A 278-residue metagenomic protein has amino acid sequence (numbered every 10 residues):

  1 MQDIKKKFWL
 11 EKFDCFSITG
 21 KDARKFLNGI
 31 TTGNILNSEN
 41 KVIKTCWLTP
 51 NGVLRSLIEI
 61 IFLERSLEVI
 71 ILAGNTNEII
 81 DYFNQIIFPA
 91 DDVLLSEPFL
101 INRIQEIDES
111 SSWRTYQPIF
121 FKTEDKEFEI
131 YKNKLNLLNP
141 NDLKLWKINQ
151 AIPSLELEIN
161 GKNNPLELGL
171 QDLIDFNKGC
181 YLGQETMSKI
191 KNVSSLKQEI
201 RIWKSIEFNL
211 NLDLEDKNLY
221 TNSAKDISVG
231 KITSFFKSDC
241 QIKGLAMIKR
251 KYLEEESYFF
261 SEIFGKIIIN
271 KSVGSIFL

Functional and structural regions predicted by a protein language model:
M1-L57, I61-F62: Acidic, proline/glycine-enriched N-terminal capping motif
K6-S17, E59-P153: Acidic, low-complexity central loop/insert segments
F8, I61, C180-Y181, F236: Well-ordered beta-strand positions
K21, I71-G74, I107, T123-E124 (+3 more regions): Surface loops and adjacent helix of pleckstrin homology
D22-L27, T76-I80, D125-K132, N209-E215 (+1 more regions): Short, conserved charged micro-motifs
N28-L36, D81-P89, N192, A224 (+1 more regions): Short, intrinsically disordered, mixed-charge
P50-L54, I58, W146, L168-L173 (+2 more regions): Glycine-rich, small/acidic residue-mixed loop/short-helix segments
K122-K204: Anionic-ligand-binding alpha/beta catalytic cores of soluble enzymes and soluble regulatory domains that recognize
